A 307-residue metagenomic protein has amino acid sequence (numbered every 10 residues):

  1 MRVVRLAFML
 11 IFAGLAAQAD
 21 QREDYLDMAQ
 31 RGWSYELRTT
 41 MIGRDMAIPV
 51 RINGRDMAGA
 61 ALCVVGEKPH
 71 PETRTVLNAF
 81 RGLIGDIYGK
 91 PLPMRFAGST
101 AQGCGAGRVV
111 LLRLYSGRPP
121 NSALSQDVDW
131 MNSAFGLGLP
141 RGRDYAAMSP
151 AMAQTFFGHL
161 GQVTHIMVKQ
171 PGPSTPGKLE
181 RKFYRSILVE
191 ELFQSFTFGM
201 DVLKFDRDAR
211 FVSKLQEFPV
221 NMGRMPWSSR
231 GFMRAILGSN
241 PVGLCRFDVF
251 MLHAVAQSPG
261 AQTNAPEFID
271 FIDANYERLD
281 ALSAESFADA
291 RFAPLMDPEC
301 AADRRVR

Functional and structural regions predicted by a protein language model:
R2-M9: Sec-dependent signal peptide recognition, specifically the positively charged N-region followed immediately by
M9-Q18: Hydrophobic h-region of N-terminal signal peptides that target proteins for export in Gram-negative bacteria
Q18-P71, I84-G89, R141-F157, F287-F292 (+1 more regions): Disordered inhibitory propeptide/activation segment of secreted metzincin zinc metalloprotease zymogens, centered on
M46-R51, P93-G98, T263-N275: Short glycine-rich, low-complexity/disordered patches
T73-F80, Y184-L188, L192, D248 (+3 more regions): Stable alpha-helical elements in mature extracytoplasmic
L77-V189, S195, G199-R207, F211-L215: Metzincin-family zinc-dependent endopeptidase catalytic domain
G142-P176, L203-R307: Metalloprotease/metallohydrolase-associated module, dominated by Zn2+-dependent proteases
